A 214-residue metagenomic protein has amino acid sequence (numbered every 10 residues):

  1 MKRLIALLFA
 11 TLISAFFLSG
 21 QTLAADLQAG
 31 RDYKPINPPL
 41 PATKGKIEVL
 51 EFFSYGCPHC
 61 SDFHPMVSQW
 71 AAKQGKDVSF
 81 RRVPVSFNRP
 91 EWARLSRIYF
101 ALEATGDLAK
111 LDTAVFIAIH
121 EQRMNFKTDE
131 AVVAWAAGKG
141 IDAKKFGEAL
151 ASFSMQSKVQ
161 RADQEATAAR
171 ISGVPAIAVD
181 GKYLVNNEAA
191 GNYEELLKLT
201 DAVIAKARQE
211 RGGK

Functional and structural regions predicted by a protein language model:
K2-R89, A205-K214: Extracytoplasmic thiol/disulfide redox context detector
I5, S54, G138-K214: C-terminal cap of thioredoxin/glutaredoxin-like
T43-G45, E91, A168-S172: Extracellular/periplasmic catalytic domains that process cell-envelope and extracellular macromolecules
G45-E48, K76-S79, T105-D112, D142-A143 (+1 more regions): Loop/turn elements at helix/coil->beta-strand transitions in domains of secreted/extracellular proteins
G45-K46, G56-F63, N88-L95, A104-L108 (+5 more regions): Solvent-exposed, acidic/flexible segments
G56, V67, A71-G75, L102-G106 (+7 more regions): Sec/Tat-exported extracytoplasmic proteins
H64-A71, W92-Y99, D112, D129 (+5 more regions): Extracytoplasmic/secreted envelope proteins and their assembly/folding machinery, especially bacterial periplasmic
K73-A104, K110-A136: Structural microenvironment flanking redox-active thiols in thiol-disulfide oxidoreductases
